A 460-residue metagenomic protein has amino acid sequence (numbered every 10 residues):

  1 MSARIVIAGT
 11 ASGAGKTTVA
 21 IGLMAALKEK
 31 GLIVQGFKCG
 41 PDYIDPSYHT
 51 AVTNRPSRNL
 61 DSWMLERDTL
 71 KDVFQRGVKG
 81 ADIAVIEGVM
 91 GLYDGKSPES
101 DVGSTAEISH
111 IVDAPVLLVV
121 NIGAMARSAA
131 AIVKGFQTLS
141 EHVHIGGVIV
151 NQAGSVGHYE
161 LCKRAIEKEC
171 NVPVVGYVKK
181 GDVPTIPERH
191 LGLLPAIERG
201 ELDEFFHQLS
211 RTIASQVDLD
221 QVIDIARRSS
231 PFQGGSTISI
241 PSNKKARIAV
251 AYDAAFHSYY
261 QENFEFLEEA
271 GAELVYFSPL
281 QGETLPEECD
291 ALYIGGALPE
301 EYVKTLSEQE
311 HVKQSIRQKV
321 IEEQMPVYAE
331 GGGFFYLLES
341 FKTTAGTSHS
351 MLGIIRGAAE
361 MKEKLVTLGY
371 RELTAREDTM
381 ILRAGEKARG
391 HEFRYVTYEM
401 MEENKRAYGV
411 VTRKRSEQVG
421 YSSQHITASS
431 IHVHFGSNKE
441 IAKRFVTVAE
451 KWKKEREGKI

Functional and structural regions predicted by a protein language model:
S2-T18, M24-V112, V116, V120-G147 (+1 more regions): ATP-dependent carboxylate-amine ligase catalytic core
R4, L32-Q35, K245-R247, E273 (+1 more regions): Residues that mark the start of a beta-strand
V6, V85-E87, L117, I149 (+3 more regions): Structural motif
K38-C39, V174-D182, E273-Q281: Beta-strand->loop->alpha-helix junctions that form or flank phosphate-binding loops in nucleotide-handling enzymes
S109, S242-K244, F256-F266, E273 (+2 more regions): C-terminal and late-domain segments of enzyme folds
A126-I240: Internal gly/pro-rich beta-alpha loop/helix module that stabilizes soluble enzyme cofactors or their anionic handles
K244-Q318: Phosphate-binding active sites in nucleotide-utilizing proteins
P299-T379: Cysteine-nucleophile active-site neighborhood
